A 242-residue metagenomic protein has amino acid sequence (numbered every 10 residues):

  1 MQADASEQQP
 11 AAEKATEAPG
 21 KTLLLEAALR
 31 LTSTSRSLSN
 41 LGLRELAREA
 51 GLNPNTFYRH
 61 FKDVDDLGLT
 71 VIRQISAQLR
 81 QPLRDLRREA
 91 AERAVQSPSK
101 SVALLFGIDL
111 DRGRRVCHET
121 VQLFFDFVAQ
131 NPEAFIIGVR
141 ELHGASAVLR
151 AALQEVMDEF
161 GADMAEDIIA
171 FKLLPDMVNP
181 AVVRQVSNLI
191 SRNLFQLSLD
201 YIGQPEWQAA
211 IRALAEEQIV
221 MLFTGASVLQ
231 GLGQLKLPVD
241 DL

Functional and structural regions predicted by a protein language model:
M1-P19, R93-V102, Q230-L242: N-terminal intrinsically disordered/low-complexity leader segments
E13, P19-A27, V186: N-terminal positioning helix adjacent to the helix-turn-helix/winged-helix DNA-binding module
L23, F61, D65-Q78, P82 (+2 more regions): Alpha-helical DNA-contacting segments of helix-turn-helix folds
L24-T32, I75, L79, F124: Short hydrophobic clusters on alpha-helical segments that form packing/core surfaces in small helical domains
L31-T70: Helix-turn-helix
R84-Q130: Hydrophobic alpha-helical connector segments
L86, A90-S97, L105, G138-L142 (+3 more regions): Secondary-structure edge/capping motif, primarily at the C-terminal ends of alpha-helices and the immediately following
D126-F127, E133, A147-L173, A181-Q196 (+1 more regions): Amphipathic alpha-helical packing segments from all-alpha helical-bundle domains
